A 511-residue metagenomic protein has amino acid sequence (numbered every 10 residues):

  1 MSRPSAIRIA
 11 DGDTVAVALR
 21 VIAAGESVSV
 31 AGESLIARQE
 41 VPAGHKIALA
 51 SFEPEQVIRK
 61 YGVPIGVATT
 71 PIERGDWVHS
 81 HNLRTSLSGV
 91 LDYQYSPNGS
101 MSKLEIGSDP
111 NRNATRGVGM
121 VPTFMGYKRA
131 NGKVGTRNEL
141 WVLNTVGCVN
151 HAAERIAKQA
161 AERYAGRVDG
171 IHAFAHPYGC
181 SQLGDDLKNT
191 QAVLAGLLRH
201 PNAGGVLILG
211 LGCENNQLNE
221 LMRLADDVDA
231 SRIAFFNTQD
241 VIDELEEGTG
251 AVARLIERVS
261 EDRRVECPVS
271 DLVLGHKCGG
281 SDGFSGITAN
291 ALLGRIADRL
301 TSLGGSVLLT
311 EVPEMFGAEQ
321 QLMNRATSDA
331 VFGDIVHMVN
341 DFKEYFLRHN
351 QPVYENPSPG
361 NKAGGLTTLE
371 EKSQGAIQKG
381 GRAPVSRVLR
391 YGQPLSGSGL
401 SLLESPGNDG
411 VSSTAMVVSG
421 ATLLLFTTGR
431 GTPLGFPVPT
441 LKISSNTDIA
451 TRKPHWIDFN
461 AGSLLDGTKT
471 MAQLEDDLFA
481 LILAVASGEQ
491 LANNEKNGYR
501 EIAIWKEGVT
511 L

Functional and structural regions predicted by a protein language model:
S2-L423, R430-P433, V438-L511: Metallocofactor- and cofactor-centric catalytic cores in central/energy metabolism, strongly enriched
